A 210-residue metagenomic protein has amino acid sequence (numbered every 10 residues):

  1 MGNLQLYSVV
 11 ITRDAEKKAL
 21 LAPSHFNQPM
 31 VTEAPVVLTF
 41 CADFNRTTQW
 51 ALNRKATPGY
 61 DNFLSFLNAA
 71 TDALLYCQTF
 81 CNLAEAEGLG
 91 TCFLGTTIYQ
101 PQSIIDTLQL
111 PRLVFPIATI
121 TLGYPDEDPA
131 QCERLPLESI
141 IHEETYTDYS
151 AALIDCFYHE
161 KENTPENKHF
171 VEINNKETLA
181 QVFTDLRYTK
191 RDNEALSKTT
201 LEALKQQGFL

Functional and structural regions predicted by a protein language model:
M1-L210: Acidic, surface-exposed loops and disordered segments
